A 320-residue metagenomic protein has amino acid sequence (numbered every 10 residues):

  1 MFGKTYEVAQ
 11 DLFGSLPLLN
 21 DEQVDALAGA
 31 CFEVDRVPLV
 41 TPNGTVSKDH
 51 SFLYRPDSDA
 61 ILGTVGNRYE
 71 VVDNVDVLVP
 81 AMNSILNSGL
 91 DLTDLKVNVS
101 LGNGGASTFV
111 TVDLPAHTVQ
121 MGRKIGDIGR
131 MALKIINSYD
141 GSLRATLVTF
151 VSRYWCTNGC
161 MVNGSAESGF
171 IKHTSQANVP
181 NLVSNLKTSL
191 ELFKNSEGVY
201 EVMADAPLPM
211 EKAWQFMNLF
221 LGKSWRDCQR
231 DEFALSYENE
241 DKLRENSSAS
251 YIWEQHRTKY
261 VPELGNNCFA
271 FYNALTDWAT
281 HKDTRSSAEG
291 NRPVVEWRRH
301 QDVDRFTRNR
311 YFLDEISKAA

Functional and structural regions predicted by a protein language model:
M1-L39, V99, P115-A320: Intrinsically disordered, low-complexity regions enriched in serine/threonine
M1-N103: N-terminal low-complexity, intrinsically disordered segments
G89-L90, T111-L114: A short linear-motif detector with a strong N-terminal bias
G105-V110: A cross-family detector of function-defining hotspots
